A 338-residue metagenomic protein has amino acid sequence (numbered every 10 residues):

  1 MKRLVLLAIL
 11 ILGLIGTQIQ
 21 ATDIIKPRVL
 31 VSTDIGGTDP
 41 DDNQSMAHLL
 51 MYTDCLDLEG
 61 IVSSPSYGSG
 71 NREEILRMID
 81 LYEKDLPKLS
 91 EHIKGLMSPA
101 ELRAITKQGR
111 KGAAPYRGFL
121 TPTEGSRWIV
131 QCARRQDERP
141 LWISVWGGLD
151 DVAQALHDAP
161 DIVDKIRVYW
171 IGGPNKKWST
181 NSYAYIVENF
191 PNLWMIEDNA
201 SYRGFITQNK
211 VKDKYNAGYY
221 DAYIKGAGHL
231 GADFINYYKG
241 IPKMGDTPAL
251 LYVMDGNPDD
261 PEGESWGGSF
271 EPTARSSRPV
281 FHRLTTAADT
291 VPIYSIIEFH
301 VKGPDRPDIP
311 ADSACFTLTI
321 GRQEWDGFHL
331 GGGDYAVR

Functional and structural regions predicted by a protein language model:
V5-I15: Bacterial N-terminal signal peptides
T17-A21: Sec/Tat signal peptide C-region and signal peptidase I cleavage site
T22-Y294: N-terminal acidic, glycine/proline-rich low-complexity segments
D34-T38, V301-R306: Short polar catalytic/cofactor-binding loops
S63, W170, V301, L318-I320: Hydrophobic side chains in beta-strands
V291-G303: A carbohydrate-recognition surface predominantly in extracellular/luminal proteins
P307-R338: Extracellular ligand-binding interfaces
